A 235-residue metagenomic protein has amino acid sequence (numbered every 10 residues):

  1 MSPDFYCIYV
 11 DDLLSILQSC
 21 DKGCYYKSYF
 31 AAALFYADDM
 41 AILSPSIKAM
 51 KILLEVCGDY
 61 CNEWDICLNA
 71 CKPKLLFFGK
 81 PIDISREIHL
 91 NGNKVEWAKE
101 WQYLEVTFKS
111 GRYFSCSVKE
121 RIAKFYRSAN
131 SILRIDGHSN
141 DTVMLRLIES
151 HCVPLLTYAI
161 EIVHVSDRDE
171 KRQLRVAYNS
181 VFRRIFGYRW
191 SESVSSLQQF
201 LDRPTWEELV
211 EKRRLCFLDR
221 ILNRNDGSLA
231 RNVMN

Functional and structural regions predicted by a protein language model:
M1-D21: Conserved pre-motif C helix in the palm subdomain of viral-like polymerases
S2-Y9, A33, M50-L53, M144 (+2 more regions): Hydrophobic (often cysteine-bearing) scaffold residues that line and stabilize catalytic clefts of nucleotide/cofactor
Q18-F35: Active-site nucleotide-donor binding segment shared across nucleotidyl transfer reactions
A33-E63, G79-P81, S110-Y113, V165: Catalytic palm subdomain of template-directed nucleic-acid polymerases, centered on the conserved carboxylate motif
Y36-D38, N69-K74, F78-G79, Q102-L229: Non-catalytic, peripheral interaction segments enriched in hydrophobic/basic residues
C67-E100: Short, conserved micro-motifs composed of acidic
N232-N235: Short, intrinsically disordered, charge-balanced linker/junction segments flanking boundaries in proteins
